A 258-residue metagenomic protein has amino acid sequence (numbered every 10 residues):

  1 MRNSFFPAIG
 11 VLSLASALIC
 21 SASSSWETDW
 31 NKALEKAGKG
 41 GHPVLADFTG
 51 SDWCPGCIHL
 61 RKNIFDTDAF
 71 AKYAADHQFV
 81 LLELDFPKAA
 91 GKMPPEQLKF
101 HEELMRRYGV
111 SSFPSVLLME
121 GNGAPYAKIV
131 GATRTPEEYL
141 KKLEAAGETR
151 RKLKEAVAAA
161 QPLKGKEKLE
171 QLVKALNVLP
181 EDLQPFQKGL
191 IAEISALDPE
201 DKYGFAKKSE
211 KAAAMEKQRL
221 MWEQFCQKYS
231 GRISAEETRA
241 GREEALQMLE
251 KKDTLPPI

Functional and structural regions predicted by a protein language model:
M1-P7: Positively charged n-region of N-terminal signal peptides that target proteins for export
A8-A17: Bacterial N-terminal signal peptides
L18-S23: Sec/Tat signal peptide C-region and signal peptidase I cleavage site
S24-T28, T49-G50, N63-K99: Thiol-based oxidoreductase modules, predominantly thioredoxin-like and allied folds used for disulfide exchange
T28-F70: Local sequence-structure signature of Cys/Sec-based thiol-disulfide redox active-site neighborhoods
G40-V44, H77-L82, S111-P114, G121-A124: Loop/turn elements at helix/coil->beta-strand transitions in domains of secreted/extracellular proteins
N63-F65, E103-R151: Non-catalytic, surface beta->alpha helical segment in thiol-disulfide oxidoreductase systems
K141-I258: Non-globular targeting/processing and membrane-anchoring segments
